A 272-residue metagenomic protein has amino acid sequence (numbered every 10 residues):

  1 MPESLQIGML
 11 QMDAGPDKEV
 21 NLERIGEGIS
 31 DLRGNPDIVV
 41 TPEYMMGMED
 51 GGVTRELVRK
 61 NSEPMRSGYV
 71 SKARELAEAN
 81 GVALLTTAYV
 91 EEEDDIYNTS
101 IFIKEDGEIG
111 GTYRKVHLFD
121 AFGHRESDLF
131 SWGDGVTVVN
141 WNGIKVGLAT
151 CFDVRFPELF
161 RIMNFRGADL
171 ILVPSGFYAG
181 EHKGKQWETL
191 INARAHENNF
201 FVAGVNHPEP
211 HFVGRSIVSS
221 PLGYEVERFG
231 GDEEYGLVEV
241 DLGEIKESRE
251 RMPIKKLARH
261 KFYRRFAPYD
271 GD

Functional and structural regions predicted by a protein language model:
P2-G8: Extreme N-terminal starter segment of soluble prokaryotic enzymes
Q11-P16: Short polar catalytic/cofactor-binding loops
V20-I29, F156-R161: Short, acidic/polar
E27-D106, Y178-H196: Cys-nucleophile CN-hydrolase/nitrilase-fold catalytic domain and related Cys-dependent amidase chemistry that acts on
D37-I38, V146, L170: Structural motif
S62-L85, V154-G236: CN hydrolase (nitrilase-like) catalytic-core segments centered on the catalytic cysteine and neighboring Lys/Glu
E91-R166, A179-T189, A193, E250-A258 (+1 more regions): Active-site catalytic loop in hydrolytic enzyme cores
T112, V138, H207-D272: C-terminal beta-strand edge segments of enzyme domains
